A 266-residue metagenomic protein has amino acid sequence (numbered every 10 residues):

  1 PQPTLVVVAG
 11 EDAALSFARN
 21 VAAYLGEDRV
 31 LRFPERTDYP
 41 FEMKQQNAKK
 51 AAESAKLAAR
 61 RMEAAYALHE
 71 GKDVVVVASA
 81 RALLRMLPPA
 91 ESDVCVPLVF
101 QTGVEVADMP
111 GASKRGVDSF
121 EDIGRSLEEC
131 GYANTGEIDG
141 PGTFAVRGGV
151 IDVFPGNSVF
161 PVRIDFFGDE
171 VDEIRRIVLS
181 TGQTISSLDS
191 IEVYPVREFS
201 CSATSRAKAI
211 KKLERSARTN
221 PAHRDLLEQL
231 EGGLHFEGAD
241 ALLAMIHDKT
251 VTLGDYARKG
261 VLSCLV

Functional and structural regions predicted by a protein language model:
P1-V266: ASCE RecA-like P-loop NTPase motor cores that couple ATP hydrolysis to mechanical translocation on nucleic acids
